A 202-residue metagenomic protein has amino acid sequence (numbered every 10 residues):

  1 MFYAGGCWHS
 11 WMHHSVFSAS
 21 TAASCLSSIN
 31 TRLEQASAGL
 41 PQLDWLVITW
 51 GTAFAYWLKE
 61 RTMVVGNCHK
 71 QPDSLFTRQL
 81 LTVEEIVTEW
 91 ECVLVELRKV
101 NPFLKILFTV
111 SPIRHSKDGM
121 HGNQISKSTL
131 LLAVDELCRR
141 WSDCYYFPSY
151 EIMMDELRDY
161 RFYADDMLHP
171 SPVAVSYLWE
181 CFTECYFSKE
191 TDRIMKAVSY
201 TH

Functional and structural regions predicted by a protein language model:
M1-P41: Basic, amphipathic N-terminal segments that precede the first structured/catalytic domain
I29-V47, C92-K99: Short amphipathic alpha-helices and their capping/turn segments at secondary-structure boundaries
L46-A53, T109-I113, E151: Short loop/turn segments at strand-loop or loop-helix junctions that form parts of catalytic or ligand-binding pockets
K59-V83: A solvent-exposed, charged loop/short amphipathic helix patch at secondary-structure junctions
E89-C92, L97, I113-L131: Extended serine/threonine-enriched, polar tracts that run as long, contiguous segments within proteins
K105-L107, S128-D159, C181, C185 (+1 more regions): Extracellular serine-dependent O-acyl
A164-D192: Histidine-centered active-site loop/cap adjacent to the catalytic His in serine esterases/O-acetyl transfer systems
T201-H202: Conserved small/polar residues in nucleotide/adenosyl-binding loops
